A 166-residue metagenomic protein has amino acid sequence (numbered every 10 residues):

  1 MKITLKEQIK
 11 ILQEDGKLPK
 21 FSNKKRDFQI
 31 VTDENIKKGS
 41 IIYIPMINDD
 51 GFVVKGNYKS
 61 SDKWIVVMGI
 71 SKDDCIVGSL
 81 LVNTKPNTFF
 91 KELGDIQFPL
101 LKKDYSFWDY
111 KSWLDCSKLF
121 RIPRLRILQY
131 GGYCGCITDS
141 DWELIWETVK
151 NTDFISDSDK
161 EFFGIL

Functional and structural regions predicted by a protein language model:
M1-E14, L18-P19, I96-L166: C-terminal terminal-subdomain/extension
K17-D27: Short, structured beta-strand/loop micro-motifs enriched in basic residues and often containing a Trp
I30-N35: Short, surface-exposed secondary-structure edge patches
K38-G39: Loop/turn positions that initiate beta-strands
F52-D104: Compact nucleic-acid interaction/catalytic patches
